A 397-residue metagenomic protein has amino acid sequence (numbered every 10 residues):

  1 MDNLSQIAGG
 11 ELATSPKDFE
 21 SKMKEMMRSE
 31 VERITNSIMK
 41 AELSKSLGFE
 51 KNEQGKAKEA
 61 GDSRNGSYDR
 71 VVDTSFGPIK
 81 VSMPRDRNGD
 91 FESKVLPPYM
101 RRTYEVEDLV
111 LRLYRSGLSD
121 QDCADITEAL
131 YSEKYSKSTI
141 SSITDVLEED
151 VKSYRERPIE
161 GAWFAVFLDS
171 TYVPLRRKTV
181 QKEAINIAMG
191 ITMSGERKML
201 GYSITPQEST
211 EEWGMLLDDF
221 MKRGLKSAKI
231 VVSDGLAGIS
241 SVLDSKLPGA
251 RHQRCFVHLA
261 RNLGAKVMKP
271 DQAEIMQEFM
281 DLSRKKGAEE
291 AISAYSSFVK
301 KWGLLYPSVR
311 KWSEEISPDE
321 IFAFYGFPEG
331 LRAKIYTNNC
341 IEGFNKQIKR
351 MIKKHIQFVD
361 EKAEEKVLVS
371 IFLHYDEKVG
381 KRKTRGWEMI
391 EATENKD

Functional and structural regions predicted by a protein language model:
M1-P97, P174: Short, conserved DNA-binding cores of transcription-related domains
D2-N3, G10-L12, R284-D397: Acidic/histidine-rich catalytic cores and adjacent linkers of DNA breakage/strand-transfer/modification proteins
M39, F76, N88, V110 (+13 more regions): Mobile genetic element proteins and their domesticated derivatives, centered on retroelements and DNA transposons
K45-A60, E149-G161, V173-R177, K378-G380: Active-site phosphate-binding and catalytic loops of NTP-dependent enzymes
S67, S82-R87, K94-Y99, E133 (+6 more regions): RNase H-like nuclease fold core
E105-G117: Short, amphipathic alpha-helical "recognition" segments used to contact nucleic acids or chromatin
Q121-S132: DNA-recognition alpha helix
I230-A237, V242-E278: Conserved beta-strand -> loop -> alpha-helix junction used to position metal-binding or nucleic-acid-contacting
